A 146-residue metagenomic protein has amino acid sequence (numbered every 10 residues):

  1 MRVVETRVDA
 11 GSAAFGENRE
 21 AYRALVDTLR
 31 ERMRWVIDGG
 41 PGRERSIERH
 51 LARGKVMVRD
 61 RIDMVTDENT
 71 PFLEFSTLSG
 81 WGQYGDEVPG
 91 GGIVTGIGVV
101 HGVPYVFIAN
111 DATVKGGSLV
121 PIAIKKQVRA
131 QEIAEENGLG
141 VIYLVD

Functional and structural regions predicted by a protein language model:
M1-D146: Terminal-region recognition feature
